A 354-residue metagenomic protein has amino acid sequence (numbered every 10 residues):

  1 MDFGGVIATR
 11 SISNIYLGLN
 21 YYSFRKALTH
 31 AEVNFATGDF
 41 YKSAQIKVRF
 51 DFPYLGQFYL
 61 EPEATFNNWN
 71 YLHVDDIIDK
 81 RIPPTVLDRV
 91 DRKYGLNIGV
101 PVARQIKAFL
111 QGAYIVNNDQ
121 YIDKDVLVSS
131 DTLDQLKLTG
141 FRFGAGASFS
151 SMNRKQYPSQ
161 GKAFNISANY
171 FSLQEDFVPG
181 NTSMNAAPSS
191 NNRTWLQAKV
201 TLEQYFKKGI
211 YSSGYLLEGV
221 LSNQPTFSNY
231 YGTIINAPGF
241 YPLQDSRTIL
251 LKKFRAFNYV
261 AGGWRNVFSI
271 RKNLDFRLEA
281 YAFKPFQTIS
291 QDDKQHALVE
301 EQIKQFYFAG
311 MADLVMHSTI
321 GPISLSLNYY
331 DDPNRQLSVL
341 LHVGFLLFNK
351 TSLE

Functional and structural regions predicted by a protein language model:
M1-G146, M152, Q156, I235-Q244 (+4 more regions): Gram-negative/organellar outer-membrane beta-barrel architecture
N14-Y16, R142, A163, Q197 (+1 more regions): Short glycine-rich loop/turn motifs
T37-Y41, Y170, F206-I210, M316-I320: A generic beta-sheet turn/junction motif
T65-W69, A113-Q120, S167-E175, V220-Q224 (+1 more regions): Short glycine-rich beta-strand segments
F143-S148, M152-R271, F276-L278: C-terminal outer-membrane beta-barrel translocator/porin domains of Gram-negative envelope proteins and their
G180-T182, G214-L216, R277-Y281, Q291-A297 (+2 more regions): Composition- and surface-driven signal marking solvent-exposed, interaction-prone regions in large proteins
W264, L314, L325: Hydrophobic, well-ordered secondary-structure elements that form the walls of internal hydrophobic environments
V267-M311: C-terminal hydrophobic structural anchor segments that stabilize assembly/packing rather than catalytic chemistry
